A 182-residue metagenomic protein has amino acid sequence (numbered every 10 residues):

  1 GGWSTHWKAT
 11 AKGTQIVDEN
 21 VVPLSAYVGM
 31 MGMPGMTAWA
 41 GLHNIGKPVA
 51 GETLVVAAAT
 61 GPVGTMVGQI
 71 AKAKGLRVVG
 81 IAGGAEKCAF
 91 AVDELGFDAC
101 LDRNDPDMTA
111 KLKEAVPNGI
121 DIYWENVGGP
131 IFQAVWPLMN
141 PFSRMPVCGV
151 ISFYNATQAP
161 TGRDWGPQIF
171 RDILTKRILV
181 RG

Functional and structural regions predicted by a protein language model:
G1-A58, C100: NAD(P)H dinucleotide-binding glycine-rich loop of Rossmann-like/cofactor-binding domains, especially the beta1-alpha1
G2-T5, G83-A91, W165-F170: Short, glycine/polar-rich helix-capping loops at beta-to-alpha or helix-loop-helix junctions that flank or form
P34-T37, P62-V63, I131: Hydrophobic/small residue at the entry helix of a nucleotide-binding pocket
L42, V67-G68, C88, W136: Generic hydrophobic/aromatic pocket-lining and core-packing "Φ" positions
V56, K72-A134: Adenosine-nucleotide cofactor-binding segment
T60, G64, G68: N-terminal Rossmann NAD(P)H-binding glycine-rich loop of SDR-like oxidoreductase domains
K74, P130-G182: Glycine-rich phosphate-binding loop and adjacent beta-alpha segment of Rossmann(oid) nucleotide-cofactor-binding
